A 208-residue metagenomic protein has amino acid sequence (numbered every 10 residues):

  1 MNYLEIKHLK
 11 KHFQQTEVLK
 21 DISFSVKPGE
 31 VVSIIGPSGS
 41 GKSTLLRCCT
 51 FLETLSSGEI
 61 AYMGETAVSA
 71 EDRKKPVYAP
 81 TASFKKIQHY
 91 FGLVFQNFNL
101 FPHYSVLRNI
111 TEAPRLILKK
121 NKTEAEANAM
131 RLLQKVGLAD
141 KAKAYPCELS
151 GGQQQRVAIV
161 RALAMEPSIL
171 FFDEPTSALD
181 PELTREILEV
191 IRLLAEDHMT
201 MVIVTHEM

Functional and structural regions predicted by a protein language model:
I35-P37: The feature captures the beta-strand-to-loop junction immediately N-terminal to the Walker
T50: Helix-to-loop junction immediately C-terminal to a conserved catalytic motif
G58-D72: Conserved ABC transporter NBD signature motif
Y145-L149, Q153: Conserved ABC ATPase signature
A164-S168: A short, proline-enriched helix->beta-strand linker immediately N-terminal to the Walker B motif in ABC-type P-loop
L170-D173: Catalytic Walker B motif of ABC-type/P-loop ATPase nucleotide-binding domains
P181-L183: Helix N-cap at the start of a conserved alpha-helix in ABC-type nucleotide-binding domains
